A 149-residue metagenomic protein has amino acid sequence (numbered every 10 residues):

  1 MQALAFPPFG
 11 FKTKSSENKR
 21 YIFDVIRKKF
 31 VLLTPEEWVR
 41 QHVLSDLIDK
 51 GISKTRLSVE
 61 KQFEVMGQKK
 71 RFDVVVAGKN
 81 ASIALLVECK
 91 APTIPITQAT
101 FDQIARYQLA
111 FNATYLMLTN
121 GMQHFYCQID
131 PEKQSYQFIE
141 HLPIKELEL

Functional and structural regions predicted by a protein language model:
M1-Y115, M122-L149: A short, conserved, highly charged catalytic patch centered on acidic carboxylates
